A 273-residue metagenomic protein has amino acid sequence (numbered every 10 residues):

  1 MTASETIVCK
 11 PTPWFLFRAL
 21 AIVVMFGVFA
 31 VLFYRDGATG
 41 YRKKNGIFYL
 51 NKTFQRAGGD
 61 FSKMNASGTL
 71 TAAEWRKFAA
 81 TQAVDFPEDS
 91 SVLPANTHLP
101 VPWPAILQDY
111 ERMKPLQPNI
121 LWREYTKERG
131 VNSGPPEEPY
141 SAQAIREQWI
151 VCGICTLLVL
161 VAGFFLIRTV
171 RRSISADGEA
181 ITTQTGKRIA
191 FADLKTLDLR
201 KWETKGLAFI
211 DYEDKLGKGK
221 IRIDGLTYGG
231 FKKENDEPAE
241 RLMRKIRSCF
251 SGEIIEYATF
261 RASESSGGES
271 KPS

Functional and structural regions predicted by a protein language model:
M1-A142: N-terminal membrane-targeting/pre-transmembrane regions
L16-G27, G153, L157-V161, I167: Alpha-helical hydrophobic membrane-insertion segments
A142-T156: N-terminal membrane-entry
V151-C155, I167-S173, G217-R222: Long, charged, alpha-helical interaction scaffolds
L158-D198: Conserved beta-hairpin
R188-Y228: Acidic, Ser/Thr-rich low-complexity segments on the non-lumenal side of membrane proteins
K218-S273: A membrane-cytosol interface segment of integral membrane proteins
